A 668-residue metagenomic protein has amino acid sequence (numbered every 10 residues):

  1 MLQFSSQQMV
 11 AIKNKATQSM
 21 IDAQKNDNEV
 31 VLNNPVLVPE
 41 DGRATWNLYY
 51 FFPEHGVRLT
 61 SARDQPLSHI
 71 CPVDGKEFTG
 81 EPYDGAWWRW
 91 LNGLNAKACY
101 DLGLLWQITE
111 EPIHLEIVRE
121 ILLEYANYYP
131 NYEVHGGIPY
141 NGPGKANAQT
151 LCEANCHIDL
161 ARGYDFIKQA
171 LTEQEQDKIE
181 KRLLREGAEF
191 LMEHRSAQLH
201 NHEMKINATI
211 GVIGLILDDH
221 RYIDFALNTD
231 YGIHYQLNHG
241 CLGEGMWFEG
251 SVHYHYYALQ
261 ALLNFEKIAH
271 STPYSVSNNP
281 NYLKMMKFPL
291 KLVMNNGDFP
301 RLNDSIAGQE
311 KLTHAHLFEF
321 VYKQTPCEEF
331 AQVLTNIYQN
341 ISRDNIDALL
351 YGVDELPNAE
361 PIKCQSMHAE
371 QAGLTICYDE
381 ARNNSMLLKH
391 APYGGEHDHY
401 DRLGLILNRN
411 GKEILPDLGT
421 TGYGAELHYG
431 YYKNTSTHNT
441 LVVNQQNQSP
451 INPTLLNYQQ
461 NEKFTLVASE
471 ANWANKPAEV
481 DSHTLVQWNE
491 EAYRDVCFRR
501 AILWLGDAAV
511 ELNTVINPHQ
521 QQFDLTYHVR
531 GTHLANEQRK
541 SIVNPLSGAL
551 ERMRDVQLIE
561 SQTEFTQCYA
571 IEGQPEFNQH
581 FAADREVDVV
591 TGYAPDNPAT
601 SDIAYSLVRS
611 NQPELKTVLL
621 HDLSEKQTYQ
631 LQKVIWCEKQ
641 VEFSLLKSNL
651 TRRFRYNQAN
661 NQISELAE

Functional and structural regions predicted by a protein language model:
M1-Q198, M204-G211, M286, R539 (+3 more regions): Extracellular glycan-targeting catalytic surfaces
S68, V73-E77, W90-G93, Y100-L104 (+14 more regions): Acidic, mature catalytic/reactive cores of soluble proteins
D84-A86, P143-N147, E173, E189-Q198 (+4 more regions): Active-site-adjacent structural elements in folded domains
T109, I167-K178, L217-R221, I268-S277: Inter-helical turn/loop segments and adjacent helix faces that build the functional surface of alpha-helical bundle
T209-Q236: Alpha-helical cores of eukaryotic small-GTPase signaling modules
G211, L217, H253-L415, S610-N611 (+2 more regions): Carbohydrate-active enzyme catalytic cores, enriched for enzymes that act on polyanionic acidic polysaccharides
D230-A269, G506, Q521: Long, repeat-rich segments with strong aromatic
Y423-L427, Y431-E668: CBM-like, beta-strand-rich accessory domains located in the C-terminal region of large, secreted polysaccharide-active
